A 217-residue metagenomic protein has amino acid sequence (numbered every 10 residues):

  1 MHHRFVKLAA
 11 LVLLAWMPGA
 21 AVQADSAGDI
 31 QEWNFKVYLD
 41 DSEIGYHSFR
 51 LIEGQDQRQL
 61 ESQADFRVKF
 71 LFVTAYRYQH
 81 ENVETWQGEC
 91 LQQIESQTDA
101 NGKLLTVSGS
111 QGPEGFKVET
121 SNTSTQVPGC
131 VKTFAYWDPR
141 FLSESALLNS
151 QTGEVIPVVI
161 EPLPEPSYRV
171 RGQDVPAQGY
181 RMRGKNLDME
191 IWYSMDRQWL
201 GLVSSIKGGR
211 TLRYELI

Functional and structural regions predicted by a protein language model:
M1-A10: Bacterial N-terminal signal peptides that target proteins for export
R4, G19, L142-S145: Intrinsically disordered, low-complexity segments enriched in Ser/Pro/Gly/Ala and basic residues
A9-G19: Bacterial N-terminal signal peptides
A24-N122, V127-I217: Acidic, serine/threonine-rich low-complexity disordered tracts
